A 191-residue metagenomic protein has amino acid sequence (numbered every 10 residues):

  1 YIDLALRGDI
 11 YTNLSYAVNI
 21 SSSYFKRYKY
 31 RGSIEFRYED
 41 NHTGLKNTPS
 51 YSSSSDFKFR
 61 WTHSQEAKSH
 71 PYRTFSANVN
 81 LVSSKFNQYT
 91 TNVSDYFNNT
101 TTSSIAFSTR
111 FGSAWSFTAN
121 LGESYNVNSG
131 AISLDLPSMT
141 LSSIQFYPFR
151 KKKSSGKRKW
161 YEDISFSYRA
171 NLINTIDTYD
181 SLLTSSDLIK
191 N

Functional and structural regions predicted by a protein language model:
Y1-N191: Outer-membrane beta-barrel proteins and related beta-barrel translocases across Gram-negative bacteria
